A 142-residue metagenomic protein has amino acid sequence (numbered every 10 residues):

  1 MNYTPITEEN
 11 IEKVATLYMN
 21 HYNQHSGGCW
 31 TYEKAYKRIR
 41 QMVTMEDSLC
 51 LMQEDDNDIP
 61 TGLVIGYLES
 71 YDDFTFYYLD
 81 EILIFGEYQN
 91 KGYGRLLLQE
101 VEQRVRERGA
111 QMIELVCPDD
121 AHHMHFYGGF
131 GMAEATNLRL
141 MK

Functional and structural regions predicted by a protein language model:
M1-T16: A short beta-loop-alpha structural element at the N-terminal edge of CoA-dependent acyl/N-acetyltransferase catalytic
E8, M19-R40: Conserved GNAT-fold acetyl-CoA-binding loop/helix
R40-M52: A short helix-loop-beta-strand connector motif used in the catalytic cores of GNAT acetyltransferases and, in some
M52, I59-L68, F76-Y78, L83: Conserved beta-strand in the GNAT
E69-L79, Q89, A133-A135: A conserved beta-turn-beta hairpin within the catalytic core of GNAT-like acetyltransferases that forms part
L79, I113-C117: Conserved hydrophobic beta-strand within the GNAT/NAT acetyltransferase core sheet that lines the active-site cleft
I84, N90-Q103, G129: Conserved acetyl-CoA-binding loop-helix of GNAT-fold acetyltransferases
R95, E107, Q111, D119-N137 (+1 more regions): Conserved active-site alpha-helix within GNAT-family acetyltransferase domains
